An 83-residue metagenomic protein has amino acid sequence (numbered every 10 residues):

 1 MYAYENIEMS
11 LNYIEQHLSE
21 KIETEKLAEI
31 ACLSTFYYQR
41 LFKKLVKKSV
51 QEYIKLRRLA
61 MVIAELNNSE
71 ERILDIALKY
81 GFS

Functional and structural regions predicted by a protein language model:
Y4, E8-E25, K44-Y80: Terminal helix-turn-helix DNA-binding modules in bacterial transcription factors
I30: Short, basic/aromatic recognition patches that contact phosphate-bearing ligands
S34-Y37, S83: Short coil turns linking two alpha-helices in DNA-binding domains
